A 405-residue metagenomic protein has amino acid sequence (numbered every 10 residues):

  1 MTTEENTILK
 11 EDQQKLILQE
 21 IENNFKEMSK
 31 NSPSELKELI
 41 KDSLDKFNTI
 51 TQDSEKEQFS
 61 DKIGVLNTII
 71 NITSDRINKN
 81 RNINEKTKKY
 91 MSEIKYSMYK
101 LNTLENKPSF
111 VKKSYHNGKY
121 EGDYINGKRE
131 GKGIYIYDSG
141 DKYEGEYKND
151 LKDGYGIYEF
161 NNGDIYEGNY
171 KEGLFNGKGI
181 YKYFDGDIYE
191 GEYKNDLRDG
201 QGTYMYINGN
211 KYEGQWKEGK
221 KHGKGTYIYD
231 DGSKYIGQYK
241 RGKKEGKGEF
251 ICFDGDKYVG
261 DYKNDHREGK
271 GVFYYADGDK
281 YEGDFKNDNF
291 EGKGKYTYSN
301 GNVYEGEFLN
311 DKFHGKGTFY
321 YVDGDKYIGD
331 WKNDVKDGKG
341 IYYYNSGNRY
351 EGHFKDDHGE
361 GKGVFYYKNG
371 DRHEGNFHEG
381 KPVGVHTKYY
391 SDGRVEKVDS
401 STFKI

Functional and structural regions predicted by a protein language model:
E4-E5, L9, N23, D42 (+15 more regions): Serine/threonine-rich, low-complexity intrinsically disordered segments
E4-K95: Long, low-complexity or tandemly repetitive, helically biased scaffold regions used for multimeric assembly/adhesion
S92-G118: Intrinsically disordered, low-complexity PEST-like regions enriched in Ser/Thr and acidic residues
Y99-T103, K119-E130, K142-D153, I165-N176 (+10 more regions): Conserved anchor residues at repeat-unit boundaries in beta-strand-based tandem repeats, strongest for the MORN repeat
H116-N117, N126, S139, N162 (+10 more regions): Acidic/polar residues in short coil/turn loops that connect beta-strands within repeat-based beta-sheet scaffolds
Y135, K148, Y181, Y227 (+6 more regions): Residue-level structural signal for beta-strand termini and adjacent loop
K368, T387-E396: Short, surface-exposed secondary-structure junctions/capping segments
